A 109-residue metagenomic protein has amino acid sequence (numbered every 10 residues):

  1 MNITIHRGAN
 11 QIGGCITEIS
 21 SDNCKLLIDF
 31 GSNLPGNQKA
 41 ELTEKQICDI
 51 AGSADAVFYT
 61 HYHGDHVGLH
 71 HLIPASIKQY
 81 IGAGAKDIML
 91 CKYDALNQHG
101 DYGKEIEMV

Functional and structural regions predicted by a protein language model:
M1-N2, K25: Extreme N-terminal starter segment of soluble prokaryotic enzymes
R7-A9: Short Gly/Pro-enriched turn/cap motifs at secondary-structure boundaries
Q11-G14, E18-Y59, H71-L72, I81-G103: Pre-active-site segment of Zn-dependent metallo-hydrolases
H61-L69: Hydrophobic alpha-helical bundles that form the membrane domains of multi-pass transporters
G68-S76: Metal-dependent catalytic neighborhoods of phosphoester/phosphodiester hydrolases
G103-V109: Short, intrinsically disordered, charge-balanced linker/junction segments flanking boundaries in proteins
